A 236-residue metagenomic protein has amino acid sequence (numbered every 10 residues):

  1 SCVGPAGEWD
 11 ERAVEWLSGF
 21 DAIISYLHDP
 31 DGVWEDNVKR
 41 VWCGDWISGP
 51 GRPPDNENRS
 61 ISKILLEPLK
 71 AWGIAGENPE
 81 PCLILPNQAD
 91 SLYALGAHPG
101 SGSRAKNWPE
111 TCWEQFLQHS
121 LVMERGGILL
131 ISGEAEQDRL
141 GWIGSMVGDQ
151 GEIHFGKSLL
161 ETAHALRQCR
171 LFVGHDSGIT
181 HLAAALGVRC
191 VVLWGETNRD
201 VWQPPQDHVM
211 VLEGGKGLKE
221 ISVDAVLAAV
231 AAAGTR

Functional and structural regions predicted by a protein language model:
S1-R236: Catalytic machinery of carbohydrate-active enzymes, primarily nucleotide-sugar-dependent glycosyltransferases
